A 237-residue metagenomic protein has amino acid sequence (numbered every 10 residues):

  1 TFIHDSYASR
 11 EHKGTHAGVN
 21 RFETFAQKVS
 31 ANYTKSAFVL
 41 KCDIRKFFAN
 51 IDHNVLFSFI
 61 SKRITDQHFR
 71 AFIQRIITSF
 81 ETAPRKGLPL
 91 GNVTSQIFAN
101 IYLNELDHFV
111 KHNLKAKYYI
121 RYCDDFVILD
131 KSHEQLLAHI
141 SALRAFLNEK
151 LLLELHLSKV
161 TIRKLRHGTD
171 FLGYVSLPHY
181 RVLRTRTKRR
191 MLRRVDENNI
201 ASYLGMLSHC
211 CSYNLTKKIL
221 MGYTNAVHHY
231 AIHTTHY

Functional and structural regions predicted by a protein language model:
T1-Y7: Electropositive, glycine- and tryptophan-enriched low-complexity nucleic-acid-binding patches
F2, S30, T34, H68 (+4 more regions): Residue-level signal for secondary-structure boundary elements
A8-K13, V19: Basic, low-complexity intrinsically disordered segments
K13, K86, L90, H167 (+1 more regions): Short glycine-rich loop/turn motifs that provide flexible caps or phosphate-binding loops at active sites
N20-C123, V127-L143, E154, V160-R163: Conserved polymerase palm-domain catalytic core
R21, F25, F59, R63 (+6 more regions): Residues that form generic nucleotide/phosphate-binding pockets
L137-A138, L153-Y237: Right-hand nucleic-acid polymerase module
